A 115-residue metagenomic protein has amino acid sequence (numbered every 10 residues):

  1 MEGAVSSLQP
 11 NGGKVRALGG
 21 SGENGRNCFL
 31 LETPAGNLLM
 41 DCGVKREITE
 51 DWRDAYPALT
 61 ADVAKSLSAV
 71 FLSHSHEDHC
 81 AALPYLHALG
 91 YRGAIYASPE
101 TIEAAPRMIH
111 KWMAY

Functional and structural regions predicted by a protein language model:
M1-G3, V15, P34: N-terminal cationic amphipathic segment used for targeting or macromolecule association
G3-V5, R26-L30: Short, acidic/polar N-cap/turn motifs at the starts of alpha helices
V5-L8, S21-G22: Replace "in large, NTP-powered and nucleic-acid-processing enzymes" with "in large, NTP-powered factors and other
L8-V15: Short Pro/Gly-enriched beta-strand edge/turn motifs at strand-loop
S21-R26, T33-L72, H76-E77, A81-G93 (+2 more regions): Pre-active-site segment of Zn-dependent metallo-hydrolases
